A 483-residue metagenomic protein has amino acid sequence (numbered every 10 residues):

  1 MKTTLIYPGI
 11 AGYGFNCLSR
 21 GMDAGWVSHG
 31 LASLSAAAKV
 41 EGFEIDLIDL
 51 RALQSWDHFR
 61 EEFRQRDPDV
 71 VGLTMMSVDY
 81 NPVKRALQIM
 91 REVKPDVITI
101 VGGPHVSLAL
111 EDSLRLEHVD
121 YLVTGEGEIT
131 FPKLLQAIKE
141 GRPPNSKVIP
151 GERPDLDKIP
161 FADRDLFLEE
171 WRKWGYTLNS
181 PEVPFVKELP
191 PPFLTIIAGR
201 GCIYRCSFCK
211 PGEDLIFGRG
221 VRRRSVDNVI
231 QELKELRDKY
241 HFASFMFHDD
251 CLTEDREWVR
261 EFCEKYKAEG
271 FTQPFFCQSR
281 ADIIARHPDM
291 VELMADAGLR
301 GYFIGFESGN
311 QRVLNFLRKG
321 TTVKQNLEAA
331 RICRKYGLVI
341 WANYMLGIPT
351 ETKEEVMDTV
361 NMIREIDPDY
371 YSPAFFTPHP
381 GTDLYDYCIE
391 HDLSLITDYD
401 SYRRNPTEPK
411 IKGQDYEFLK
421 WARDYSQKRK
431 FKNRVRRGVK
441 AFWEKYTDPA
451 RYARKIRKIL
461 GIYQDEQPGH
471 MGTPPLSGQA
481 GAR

Functional and structural regions predicted by a protein language model:
M1-K234, K239-H241: Acidic, low-complexity intrinsically disordered segments
K2-N16, E152, G175, P181-V183 (+2 more regions): C-terminal accessory regions of radical SAM enzymes
R51, M76, D250-D255, S279-R280 (+2 more regions): Short, solvent-exposed turn/loop segments enriched in Gly/Ser/Thr/Pro and often Arg
H58-F59, P68, R260-Y266, T352-P368: Short, electropositive alpha-helical surface patch
L73, V101, F247-D249, I304 (+1 more regions): Conserved beta-strand positions
I100-V101, V123, V148-I149, F276 (+4 more regions): Structural detector of well-ordered beta-strand residues that form the stable sheet scaffold of enzyme domains
D112-T130, L293-Y302, D358-P373: Structural recognition of alpha->loop->beta junctions
L166-W341, N361: Radical SAM [4Fe-4S] cluster-binding motif and immediate context
